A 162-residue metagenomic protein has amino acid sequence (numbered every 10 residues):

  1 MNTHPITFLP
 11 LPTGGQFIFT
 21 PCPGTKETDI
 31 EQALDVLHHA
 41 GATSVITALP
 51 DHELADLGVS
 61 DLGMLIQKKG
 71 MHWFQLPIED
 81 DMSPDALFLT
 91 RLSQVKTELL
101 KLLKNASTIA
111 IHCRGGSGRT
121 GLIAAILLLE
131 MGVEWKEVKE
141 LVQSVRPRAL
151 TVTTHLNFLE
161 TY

Functional and structural regions predicted by a protein language model:
M1-A110, L122-Y162: Cys-dependent protein tyrosine phosphatase-like superfamily
C113: Short cysteine clusters
G116: Conserved G/P- and acidic residue-centered "switch" motifs that form tight phosphate/ATP-binding loops in soluble
R119: Conserved SAM/SAH-binding loop-helix junction of Class I S-adenosyl-L-methionine-dependent methyltransferases
